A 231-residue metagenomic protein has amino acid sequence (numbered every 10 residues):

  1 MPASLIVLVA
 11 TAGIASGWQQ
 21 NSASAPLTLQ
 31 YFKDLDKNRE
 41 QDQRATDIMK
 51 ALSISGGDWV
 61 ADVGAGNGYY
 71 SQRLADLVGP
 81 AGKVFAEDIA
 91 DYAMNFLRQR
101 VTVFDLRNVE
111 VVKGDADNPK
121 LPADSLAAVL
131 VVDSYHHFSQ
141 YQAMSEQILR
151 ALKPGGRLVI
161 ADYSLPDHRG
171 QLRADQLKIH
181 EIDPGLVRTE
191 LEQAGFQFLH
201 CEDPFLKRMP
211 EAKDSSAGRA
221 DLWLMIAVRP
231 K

Functional and structural regions predicted by a protein language model:
S16-A61, Y69, F96: Class I SAM-dependent transferase core
S22-L27, F32, R150, P154-S215: C-terminal alpha-helical "lid/dimerization" subdomain adjacent to the S-adenosyl-L-methionine
G56-G57, P80-A81, L152-L158: Short glycine-dipeptide loop
A61-P119: Class I SAM-dependent methyltransferase SAM/SAH-binding core
A75-D76, Q142-R157: A short glycine-rich, Lys/Arg-flanked "PGG" loop and its adjoining helix->strand segment in the class I
P119-V129: A short acidic, Gly/Pro-enriched loop at the edge of an enzyme's catalytic core that lines a small-molecule cofactor
A127-Q142: A short SAM/SAH-binding and catalytic strip from SAM-dependent methyltransferases
K207-K231: Core SAM-dependent methyltransferase catalytic element
